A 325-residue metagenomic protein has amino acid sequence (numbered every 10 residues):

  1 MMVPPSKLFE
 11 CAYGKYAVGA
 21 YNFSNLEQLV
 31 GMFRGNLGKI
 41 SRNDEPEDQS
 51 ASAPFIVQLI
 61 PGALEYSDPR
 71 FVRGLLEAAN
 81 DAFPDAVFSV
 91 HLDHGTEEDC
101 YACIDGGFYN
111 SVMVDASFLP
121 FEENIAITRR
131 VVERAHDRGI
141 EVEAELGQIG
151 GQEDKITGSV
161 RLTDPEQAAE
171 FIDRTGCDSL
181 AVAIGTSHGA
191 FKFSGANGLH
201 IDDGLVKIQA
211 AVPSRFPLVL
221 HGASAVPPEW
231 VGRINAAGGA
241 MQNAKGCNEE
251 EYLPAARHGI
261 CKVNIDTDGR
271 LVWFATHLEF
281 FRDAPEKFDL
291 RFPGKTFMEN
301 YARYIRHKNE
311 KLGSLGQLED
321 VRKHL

Functional and structural regions predicted by a protein language model:
M1-G19: N-terminal amphipathic alpha-helix/helix-capping segment at the start of soluble metabolic enzymes
M1-V3, R42-E47, L325: Basic/polar N-terminal segments that are highly enriched at the extreme N-terminus, encompassing both cleavable
S6-L8, L26-I40, E47-Q58, G62 (+5 more regions): Alpha/beta enzyme core
Y16-S24, A63-L64, F292, T296: A short N-terminal beta->alpha junction/helix N-cap motif
G19-F23, V90-G95, R215-W230, V263-I265: Histidine-centered catalytic micro-motifs
S67: N-terminal beta-loop-helix "entrance" segment that forms/cooperates in small-molecule cofactor or anionic ligand
I184, G222-S224, K245, E251 (+1 more regions): Active-site proximal loops enriched in glycine and acidic residues that flank catalytic Cys/His/Asp and coordinate
A236-G239, C247-L325: C-terminal alpha-helical cap/extension of soluble enzyme domains
